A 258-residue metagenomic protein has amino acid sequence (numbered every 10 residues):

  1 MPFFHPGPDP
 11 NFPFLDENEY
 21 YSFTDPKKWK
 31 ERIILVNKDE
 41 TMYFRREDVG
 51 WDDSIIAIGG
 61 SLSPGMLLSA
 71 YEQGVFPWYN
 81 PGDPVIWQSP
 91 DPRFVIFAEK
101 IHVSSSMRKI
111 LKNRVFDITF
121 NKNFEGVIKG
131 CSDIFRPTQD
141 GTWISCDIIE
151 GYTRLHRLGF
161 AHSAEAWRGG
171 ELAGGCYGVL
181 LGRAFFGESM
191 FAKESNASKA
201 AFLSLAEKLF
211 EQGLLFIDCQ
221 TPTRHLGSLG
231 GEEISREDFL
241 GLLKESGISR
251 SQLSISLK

Functional and structural regions predicted by a protein language model:
M1-K258: N-acyltransferase acceptor-side catalytic subdomain
